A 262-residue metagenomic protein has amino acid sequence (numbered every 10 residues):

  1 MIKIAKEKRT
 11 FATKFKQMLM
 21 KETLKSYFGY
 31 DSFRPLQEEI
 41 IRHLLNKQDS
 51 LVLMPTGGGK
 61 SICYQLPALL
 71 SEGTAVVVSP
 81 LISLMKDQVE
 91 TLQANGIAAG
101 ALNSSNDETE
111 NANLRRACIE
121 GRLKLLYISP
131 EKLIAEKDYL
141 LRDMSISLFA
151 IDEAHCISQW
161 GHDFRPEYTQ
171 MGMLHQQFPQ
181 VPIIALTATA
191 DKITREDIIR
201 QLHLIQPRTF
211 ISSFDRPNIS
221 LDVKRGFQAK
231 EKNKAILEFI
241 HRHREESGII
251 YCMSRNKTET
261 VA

Functional and structural regions predicted by a protein language model:
M1-K6, T10, K14-K16: Short, positively charged and aromatic/hydrophobic N-terminal segments
L19-Y27, D31-P35, E39-L51, P55-S61 (+2 more regions): Helicase motor core with emphasis on the C-terminal RecA-like subdomain
S83: Conserved catalytic helix of short-chain dehydrogenase/reductases
